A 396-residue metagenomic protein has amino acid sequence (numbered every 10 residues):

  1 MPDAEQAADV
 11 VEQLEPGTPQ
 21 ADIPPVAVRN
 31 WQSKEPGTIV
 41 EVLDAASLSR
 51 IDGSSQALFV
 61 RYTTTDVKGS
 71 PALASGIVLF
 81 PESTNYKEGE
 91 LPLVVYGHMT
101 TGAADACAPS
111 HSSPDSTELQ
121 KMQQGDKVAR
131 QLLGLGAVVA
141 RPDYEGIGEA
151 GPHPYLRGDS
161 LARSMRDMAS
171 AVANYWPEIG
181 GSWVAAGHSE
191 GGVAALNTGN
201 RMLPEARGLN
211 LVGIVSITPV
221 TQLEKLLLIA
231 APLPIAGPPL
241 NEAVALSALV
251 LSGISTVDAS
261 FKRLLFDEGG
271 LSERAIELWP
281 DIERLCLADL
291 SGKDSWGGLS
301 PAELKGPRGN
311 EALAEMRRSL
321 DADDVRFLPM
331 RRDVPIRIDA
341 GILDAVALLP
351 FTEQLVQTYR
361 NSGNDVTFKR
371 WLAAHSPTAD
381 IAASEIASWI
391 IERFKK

Functional and structural regions predicted by a protein language model:
M1-N85, G89, R360: Catalytic-loop region of hydrolases
A8-T18, V220-P329: Accessory cap/linker subdomain of secreted extracellular hydrolases
V67-S75, L79-L135: Short, surface-exposed "cap/lid" segments of acyl-processing enzymes
T100, D143-I147: Short beta-to-alpha linker loops that shape the active-site pocket of alpha/beta-hydrolase fold enzymes
K127, Y155-W176: Alpha/beta-hydrolase active-site loop
S170-E242: Primarily recognizes the serine-hydrolase "nucleophile elbow" in alpha/beta-hydrolase and SGNH/GDSL folds
R308-S319, L343-V346, E353-K396: C-terminal catalytic histidine-bearing segment of alpha/beta-hydrolase fold enzymes
R332, R337-D344: Short beta-strand/loop motif that positions the catalytic acidic residue of the alpha/beta-hydrolase fold
